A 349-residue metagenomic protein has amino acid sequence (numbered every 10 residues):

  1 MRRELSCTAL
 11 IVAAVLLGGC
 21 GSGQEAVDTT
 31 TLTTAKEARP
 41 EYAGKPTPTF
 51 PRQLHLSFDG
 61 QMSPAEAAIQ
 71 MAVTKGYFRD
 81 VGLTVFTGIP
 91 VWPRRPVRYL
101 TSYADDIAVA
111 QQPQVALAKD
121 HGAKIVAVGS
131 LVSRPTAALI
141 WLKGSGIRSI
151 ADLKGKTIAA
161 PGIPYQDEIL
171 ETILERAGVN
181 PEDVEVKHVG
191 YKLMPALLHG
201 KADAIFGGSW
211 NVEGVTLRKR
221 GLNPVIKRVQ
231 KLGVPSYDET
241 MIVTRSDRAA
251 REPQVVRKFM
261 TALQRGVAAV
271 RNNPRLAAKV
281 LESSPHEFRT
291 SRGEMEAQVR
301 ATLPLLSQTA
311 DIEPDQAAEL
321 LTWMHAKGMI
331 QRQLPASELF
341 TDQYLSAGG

Functional and structural regions predicted by a protein language model:
M1-A9: Bacterial N-terminal signal peptides that target proteins for export
L16-G19: C-terminal motif of bacterial Sec signal peptides marking the signal peptidase cleavage site
G21-Q24: Bacterial signal peptide processing site
A26-G190, M194-H199, D203-N211, K227-R228 (+1 more regions): Short, glycine-/small- and polar/acidic-enriched structural segments that line small-molecule recognition paths
P113, K192-P195, G200-H286: Pocket-lining segment of extracytoplasmic ligand-binding domains
A127, V186, V270-V280, P335-A336: Surface-exposed patches in mature extracellular/periplasmic domains of secreted proteins
R251-M329: Secondary-structure end/capping motifs
L321-G349: Conserved C-terminal helix/tail region of periplasmic/extracytoplasmic solute-binding proteins
